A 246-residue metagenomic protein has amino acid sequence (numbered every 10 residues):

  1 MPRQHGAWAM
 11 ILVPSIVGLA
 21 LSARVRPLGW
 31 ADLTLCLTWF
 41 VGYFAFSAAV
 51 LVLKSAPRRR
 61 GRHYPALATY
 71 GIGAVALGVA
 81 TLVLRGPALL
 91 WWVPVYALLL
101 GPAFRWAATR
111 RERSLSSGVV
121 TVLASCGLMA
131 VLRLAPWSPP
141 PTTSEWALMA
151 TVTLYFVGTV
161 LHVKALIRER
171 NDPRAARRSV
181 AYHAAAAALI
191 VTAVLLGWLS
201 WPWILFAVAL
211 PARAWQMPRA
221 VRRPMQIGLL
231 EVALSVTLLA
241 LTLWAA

Functional and structural regions predicted by a protein language model:
M1-L89: N-terminal topogenic module of multi-pass integral membrane proteins
M1-W8, R58-A66, A103-L123, R168-Y182 (+1 more regions): Interhelical loop and helix-boundary elements at the membrane-water interface of polytopic inner-membrane proteins
L12-I16, Y64-V75, V119-R133, R177-V191 (+1 more regions): Small-residue-rich segments of transmembrane alpha-helices in multi-pass membrane proteins, especially helix faces
I16-C36, G78-W91, G127-M149, V191-P202 (+1 more regions): Helix-coil boundary and interhelical linker segments in multi-pass alpha-helical membrane proteins
W30-T34, P65-G101, Y182-P218: Transmembrane helix-loop-helix
V75-A80, W92-L132: Intramembrane alpha-helical segments
G118-E169: Hydrophobic, aromatic-enriched interface-forming segments
A150-L196: A mid-sequence, solvent-exposed acidic-amphipathic segment
